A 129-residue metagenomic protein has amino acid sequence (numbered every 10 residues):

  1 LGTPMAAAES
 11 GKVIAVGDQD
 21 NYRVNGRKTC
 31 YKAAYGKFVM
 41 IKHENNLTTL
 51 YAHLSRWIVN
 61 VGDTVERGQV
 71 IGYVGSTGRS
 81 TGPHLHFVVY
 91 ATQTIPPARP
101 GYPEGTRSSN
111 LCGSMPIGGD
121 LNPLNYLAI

Functional and structural regions predicted by a protein language model:
L1: Short, small/polar residue-rich loop motifs at catalytic or cofactor-binding pockets
P4, M40, L50, Y73 (+1 more regions): Conserved beta-strand positions that form and line the central face of beta-propeller blades
P4-V16, V59-V74: Short, well-structured beta-strand-loop connectors
A7-I58, G82-A91: Zn2+-dependent peptidoglycan hydrolase active-site motif and core
C30, N60-Q69, V88-I129: Acidic, glycine-rich catalytic/binding loops that coordinate metals and/or anionic ligands
